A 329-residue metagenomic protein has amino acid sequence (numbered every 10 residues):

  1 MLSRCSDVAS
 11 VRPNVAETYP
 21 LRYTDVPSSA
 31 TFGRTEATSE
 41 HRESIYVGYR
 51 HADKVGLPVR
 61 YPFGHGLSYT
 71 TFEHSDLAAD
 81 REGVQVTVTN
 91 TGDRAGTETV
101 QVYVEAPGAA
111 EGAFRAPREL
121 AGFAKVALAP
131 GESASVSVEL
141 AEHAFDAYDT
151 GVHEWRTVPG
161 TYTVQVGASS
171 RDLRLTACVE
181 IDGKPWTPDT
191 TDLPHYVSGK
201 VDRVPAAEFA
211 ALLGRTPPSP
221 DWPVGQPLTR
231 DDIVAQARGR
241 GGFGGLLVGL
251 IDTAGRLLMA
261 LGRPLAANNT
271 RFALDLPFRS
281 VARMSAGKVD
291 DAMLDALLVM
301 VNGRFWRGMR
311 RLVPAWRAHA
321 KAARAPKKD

Functional and structural regions predicted by a protein language model:
M1-T97, Y103-E105, P159, T163-V166: Secreted, periplasmic, or luminal enzymes acting at the cell surface/secretory milieu
R81-Q85, S133-S135, R174: Intrinsic-disorder/low-complexity, polar/charged segments enriched in Ser/Thr/Lys/Arg/Asp/Glu/Gln
E105-A110, S169: Change "in extracellular beta-sheet-rich domains … of secreted and cell-surface proteins" to "in beta-sheet-rich domains
A110-T150: Intrinsically disordered, low-complexity Pro/Gly/Ser/Thr-rich segments with frequent PxxP/GP/PP motifs and embedded
E142-D189: Terminal connector regions
A177-I251: Charged, amphipathic alpha-helical linkers/stalks
I251-A254, L258, N269: N-terminal, non-catalytic alpha-helical interaction modules of very large eukaryotic scaffold proteins
L265-D329: C-terminal non-catalytic accessory extensions
